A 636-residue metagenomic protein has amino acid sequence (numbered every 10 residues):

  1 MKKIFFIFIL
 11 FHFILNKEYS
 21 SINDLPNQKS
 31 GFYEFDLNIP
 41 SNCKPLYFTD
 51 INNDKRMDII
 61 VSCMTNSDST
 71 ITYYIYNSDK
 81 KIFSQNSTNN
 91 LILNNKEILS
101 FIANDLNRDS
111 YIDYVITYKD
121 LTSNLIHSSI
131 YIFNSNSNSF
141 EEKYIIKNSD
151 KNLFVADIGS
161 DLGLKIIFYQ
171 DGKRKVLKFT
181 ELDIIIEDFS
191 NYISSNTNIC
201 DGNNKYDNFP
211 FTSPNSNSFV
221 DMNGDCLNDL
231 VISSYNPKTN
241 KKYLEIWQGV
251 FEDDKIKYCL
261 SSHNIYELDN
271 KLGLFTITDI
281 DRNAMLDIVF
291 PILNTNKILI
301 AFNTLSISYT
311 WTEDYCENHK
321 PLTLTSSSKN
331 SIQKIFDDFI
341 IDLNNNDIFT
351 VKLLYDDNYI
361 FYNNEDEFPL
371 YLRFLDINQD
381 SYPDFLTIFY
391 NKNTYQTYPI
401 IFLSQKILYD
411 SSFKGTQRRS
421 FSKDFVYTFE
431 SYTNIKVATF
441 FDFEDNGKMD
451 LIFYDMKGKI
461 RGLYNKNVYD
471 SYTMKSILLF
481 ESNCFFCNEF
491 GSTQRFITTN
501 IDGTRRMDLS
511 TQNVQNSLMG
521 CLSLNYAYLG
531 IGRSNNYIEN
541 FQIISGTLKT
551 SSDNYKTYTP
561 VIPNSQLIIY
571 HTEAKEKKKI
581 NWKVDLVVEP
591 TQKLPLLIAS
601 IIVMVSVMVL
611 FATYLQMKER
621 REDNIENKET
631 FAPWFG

Functional and structural regions predicted by a protein language model:
K2-N16: Cleavable N-terminal signal peptides of Sec/SRP-targeted secreted and luminal proteins
N16-G31, D68-T88, N124-K143, K173-S190 (+7 more regions): Beta-propeller blade repeat segments, especially FG-GAP/WD-type strand-to-loop junctions in 6- to 7-bladed propeller
K17-V61, Y74, S78-K81, I112 (+1 more regions): An edge-strand/N-cap motif at the start of beta-rich repeat modules
E34-L46, N90-I102, Y144-F154, S194-S218 (+4 more regions): Repeat-based blade/solenoid architectures
Y47-N53, I102-R108, F154-D161, S218-G224 (+3 more regions): Structural signature of eukaryotic scaffold interfaces centered on beta-propeller domains
N53-C63, R108-T117, S160-Y169, G224-S233 (+3 more regions): Acidic/hydrophobic-patterned starts of short beta strands in beta-sheet-rich repeat architectures
N124, I130-Y131, S135-D281, I288-N294 (+1 more regions): Solenoidal tandem-repeat scaffolds enriched in leucines and small polar residues
S411-T439, E444-G636: Gly/Ser/Thr/Pro-enriched helix-cap/hinge segments flanking short amphipathic alpha-helices
